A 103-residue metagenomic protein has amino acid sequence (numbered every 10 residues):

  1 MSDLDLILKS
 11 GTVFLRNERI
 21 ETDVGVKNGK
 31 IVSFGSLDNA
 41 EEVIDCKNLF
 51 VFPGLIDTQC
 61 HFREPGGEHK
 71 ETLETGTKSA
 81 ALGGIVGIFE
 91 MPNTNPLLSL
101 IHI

Functional and structural regions predicted by a protein language model:
S2-G54: Histidine-rich, glycine-flanked metal-binding segment
L6-L8, N39-E90: Replace "His-x-His-based motif
P92-T94: Short, ordered loop/turn segments at secondary-structure junctions
P96-L98: Acidic-and-aromatic substrate-binding clefts and catalytic sites of carbohydrate-active enzymes
I101-I103: Conserved small/polar residues in nucleotide/adenosyl-binding loops
